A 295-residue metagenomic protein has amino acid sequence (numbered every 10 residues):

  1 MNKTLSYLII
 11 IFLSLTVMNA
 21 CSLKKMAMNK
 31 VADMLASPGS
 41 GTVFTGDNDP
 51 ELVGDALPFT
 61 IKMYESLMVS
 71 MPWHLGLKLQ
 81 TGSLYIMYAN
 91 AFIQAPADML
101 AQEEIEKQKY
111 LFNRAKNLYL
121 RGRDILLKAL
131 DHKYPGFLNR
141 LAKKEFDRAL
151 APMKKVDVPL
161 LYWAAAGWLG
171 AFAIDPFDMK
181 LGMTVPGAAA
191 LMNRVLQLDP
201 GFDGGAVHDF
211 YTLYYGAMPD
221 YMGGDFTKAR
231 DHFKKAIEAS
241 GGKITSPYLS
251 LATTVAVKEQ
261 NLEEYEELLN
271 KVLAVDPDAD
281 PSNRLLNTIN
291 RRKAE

Functional and structural regions predicted by a protein language model:
M1-L8: Bacterial N-terminal signal peptides that target proteins for export
I11-L15: Alpha-helical transmembrane segments
V17-A20: C-terminal motif of bacterial Sec signal peptides marking the signal peptidase cleavage site
S22-K25: Bacterial signal peptide processing site
D33-S66, S70-M71, L84-Q197, A206-A239 (+3 more regions): Short coil/linker segments at helix-helix boundaries
W73, D203, K243-I244: Short helix-capping/linker turns of helical repeat alpha-solenoids
